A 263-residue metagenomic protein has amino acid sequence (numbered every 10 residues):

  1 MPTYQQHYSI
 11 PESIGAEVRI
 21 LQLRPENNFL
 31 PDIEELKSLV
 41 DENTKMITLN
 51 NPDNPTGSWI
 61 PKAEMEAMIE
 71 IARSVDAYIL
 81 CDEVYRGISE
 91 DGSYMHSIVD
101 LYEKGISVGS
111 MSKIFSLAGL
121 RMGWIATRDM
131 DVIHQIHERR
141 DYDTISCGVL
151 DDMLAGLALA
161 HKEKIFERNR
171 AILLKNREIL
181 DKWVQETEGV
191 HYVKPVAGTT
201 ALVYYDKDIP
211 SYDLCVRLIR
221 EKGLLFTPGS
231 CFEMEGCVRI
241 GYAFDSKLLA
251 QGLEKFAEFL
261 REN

Functional and structural regions predicted by a protein language model:
M1-A16: Substrate-binding/gating loop at the entrance of the active-site cleft, primarily in PLP-dependent aminotransferase-like
I14, S74-V75, T187, K222 (+1 more regions): Helix C-cap/helix->beta junction micro-motif
R19, L23-E90: Active-site phosphate-binding strand-loop segment of PLP-dependent enzymes
K37-S38, D208-I209, R217-F226, F232-N263: PLP-dependent enzyme catalytic core of the Aspartate aminotransferase-like
E103-L174, D181-W183: Conserved core segment of the aminotransferase class I/II
S107, E188-Y192, L224-G229: A short linear hydrophobic-aromatic micro-motif
A126, L202-Y204, G241-A243: Short hydrophobic/aromatic beta-strand micro-patches that form the beta-sheet surface supporting nucleotide- or nucleic
G156, A171-D181, Y192-Y205: Conserved glycine-rich beta-strand-loop-beta hairpin in the small C-terminal domain of fold type I
